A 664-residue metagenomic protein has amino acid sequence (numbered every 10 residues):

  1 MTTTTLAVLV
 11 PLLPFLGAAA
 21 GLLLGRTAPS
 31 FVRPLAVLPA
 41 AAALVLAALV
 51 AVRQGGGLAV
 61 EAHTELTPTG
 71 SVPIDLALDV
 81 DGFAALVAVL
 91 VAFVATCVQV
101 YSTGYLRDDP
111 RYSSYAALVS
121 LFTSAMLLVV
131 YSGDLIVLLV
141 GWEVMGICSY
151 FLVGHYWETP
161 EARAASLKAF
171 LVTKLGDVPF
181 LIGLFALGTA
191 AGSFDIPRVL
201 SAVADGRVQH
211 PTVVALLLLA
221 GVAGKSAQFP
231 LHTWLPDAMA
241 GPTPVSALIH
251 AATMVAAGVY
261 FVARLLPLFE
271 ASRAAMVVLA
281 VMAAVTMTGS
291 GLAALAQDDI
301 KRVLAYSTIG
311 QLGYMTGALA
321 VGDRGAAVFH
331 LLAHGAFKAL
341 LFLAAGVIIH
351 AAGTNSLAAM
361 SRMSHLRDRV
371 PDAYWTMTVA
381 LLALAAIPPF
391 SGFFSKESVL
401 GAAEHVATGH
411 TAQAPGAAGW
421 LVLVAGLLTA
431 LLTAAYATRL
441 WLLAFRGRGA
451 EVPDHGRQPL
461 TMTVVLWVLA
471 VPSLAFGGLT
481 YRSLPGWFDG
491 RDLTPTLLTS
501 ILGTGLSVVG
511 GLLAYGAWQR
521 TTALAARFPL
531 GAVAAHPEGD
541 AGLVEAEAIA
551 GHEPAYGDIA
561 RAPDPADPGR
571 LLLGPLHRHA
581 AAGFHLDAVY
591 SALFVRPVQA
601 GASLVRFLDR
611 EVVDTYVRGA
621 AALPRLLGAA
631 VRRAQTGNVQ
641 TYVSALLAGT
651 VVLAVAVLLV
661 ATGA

Functional and structural regions predicted by a protein language model:
M1-L9, F31-P34, L76-L90, L128-G141 (+5 more regions): Membrane-entry segments of alpha-helical transmembrane domains in multi-pass membrane proteins
M1-V8, L12, A19-A117, T189-V208 (+6 more regions): Transmembrane helix-loop-helix hairpins at membrane boundaries of multipass inner-membrane proteins
F15-A18, A40-A51, T96, L184 (+2 more regions): Hydrophobic core of alpha-helical transmembrane segments in multi-pass integral membrane proteins
L38-Q54, G176-F185, M377-P388, V465-L479 (+2 more regions): Hydrophobic alpha-helical membrane-insertion segments
L58-V80, V406-A418, A622, L626 (+1 more regions): Interfacial loop/helix-cap signal at membrane boundaries in integral membrane proteins
F83, V89, C97-L138, I147-T461 (+2 more regions): Hydrophobic transmembrane alpha-helices and their helix-loop junctions in integral membrane proteins
K338-F342, G419-H455, L502-G557: Predominantly late transmembrane helices and immediately cytosolic-facing juxtamembrane segments
G486-L498, F528-A664: Aromatic-capped, Gly/Pro-kinked transmembrane alpha-helices
